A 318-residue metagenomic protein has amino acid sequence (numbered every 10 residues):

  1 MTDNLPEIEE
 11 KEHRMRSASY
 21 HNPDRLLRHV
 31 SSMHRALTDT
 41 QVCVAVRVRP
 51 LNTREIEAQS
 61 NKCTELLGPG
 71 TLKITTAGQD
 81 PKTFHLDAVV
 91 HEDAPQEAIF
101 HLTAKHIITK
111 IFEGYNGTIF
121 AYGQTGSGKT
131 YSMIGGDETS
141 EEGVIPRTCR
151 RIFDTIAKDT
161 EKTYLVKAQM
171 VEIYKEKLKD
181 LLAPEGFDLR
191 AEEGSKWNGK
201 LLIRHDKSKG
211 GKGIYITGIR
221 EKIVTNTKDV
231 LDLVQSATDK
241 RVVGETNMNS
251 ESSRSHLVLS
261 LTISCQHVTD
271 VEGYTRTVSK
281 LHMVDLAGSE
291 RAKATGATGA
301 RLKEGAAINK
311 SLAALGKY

Functional and structural regions predicted by a protein language model:
T2-Y318: Microtubule-binding structural modules
